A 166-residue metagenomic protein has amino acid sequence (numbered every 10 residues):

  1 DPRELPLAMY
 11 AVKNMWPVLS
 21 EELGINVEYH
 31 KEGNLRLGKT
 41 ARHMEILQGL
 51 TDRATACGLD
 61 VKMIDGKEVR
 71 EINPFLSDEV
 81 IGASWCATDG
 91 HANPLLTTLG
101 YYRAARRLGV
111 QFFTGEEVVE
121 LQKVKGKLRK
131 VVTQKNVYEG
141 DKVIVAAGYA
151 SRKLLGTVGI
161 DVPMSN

Functional and structural regions predicted by a protein language model:
D1-I72: Dinucleotide-binding Rossmann-like beta1-alpha1 core, especially the glycine-rich loop that anchors the ADP
M9-W16, A105, S151, N166: Short amphipathic alpha-helical/adjacent loop interface patches that line ligand and macromolecule-binding sites
K13, A41, G66-K67, L95 (+3 more regions): Alpha-helix N-cap/helix-start capping motif
E32-R36, Y149, K153-N166: Central beta-strand plus flanking loop segment that forms part of the substrate or channel wall within the catalytic
L47, N73, K123, L154-G156: Short glycine-/acidic-enriched loop or helix-start segments at secondary-structure transitions that form or flank
D52-A56, R106, I160-D161: Basic phosphate/pyrophosphate-binding loop/patch that engages nucleotide-derived ligands
A83-K142, A146-K153: Helical element adjacent to the flavin cofactor pocket in flavoenzyme catalytic cores
